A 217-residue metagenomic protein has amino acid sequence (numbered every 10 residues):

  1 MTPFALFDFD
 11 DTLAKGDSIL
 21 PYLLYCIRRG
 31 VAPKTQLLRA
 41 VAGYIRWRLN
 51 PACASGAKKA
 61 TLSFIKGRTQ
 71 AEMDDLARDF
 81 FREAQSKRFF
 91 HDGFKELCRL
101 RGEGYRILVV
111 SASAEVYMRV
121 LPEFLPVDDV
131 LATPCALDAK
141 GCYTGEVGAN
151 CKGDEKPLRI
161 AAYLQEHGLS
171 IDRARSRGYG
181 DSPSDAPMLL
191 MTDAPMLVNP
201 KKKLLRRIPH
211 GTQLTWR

Functional and structural regions predicted by a protein language model:
M1-N50: Active-site neighborhood of HAD-like aspartate-dependent phosphohydrolases
M1-T2, D75, R82-L108, A112-R217: C-terminal cap/substrate-recognition subdomain and adjoining C-terminal extension of metal-dependent phosphatase-like
G16, P51, S55, G67 (+1 more regions): Electropositive phosphate-/nucleotide-binding environments in soluble metabolic enzymes
P21-Y22, G56-A60, L76, F80: A general alpha-helix detector
Q36-A40, G56, H91: Short coil/turn segments at secondary-structure boundaries
I45-L49, G56-I65: Helix-loop "lid/cap" segments that line or gate small-molecule binding pockets
R48, F64-R68, C135, A139-C142: Active-site phosphate/ATP/adenylate-binding loop shared across adenylate-forming ligases
K66-L76: Acidic catalytic patch
